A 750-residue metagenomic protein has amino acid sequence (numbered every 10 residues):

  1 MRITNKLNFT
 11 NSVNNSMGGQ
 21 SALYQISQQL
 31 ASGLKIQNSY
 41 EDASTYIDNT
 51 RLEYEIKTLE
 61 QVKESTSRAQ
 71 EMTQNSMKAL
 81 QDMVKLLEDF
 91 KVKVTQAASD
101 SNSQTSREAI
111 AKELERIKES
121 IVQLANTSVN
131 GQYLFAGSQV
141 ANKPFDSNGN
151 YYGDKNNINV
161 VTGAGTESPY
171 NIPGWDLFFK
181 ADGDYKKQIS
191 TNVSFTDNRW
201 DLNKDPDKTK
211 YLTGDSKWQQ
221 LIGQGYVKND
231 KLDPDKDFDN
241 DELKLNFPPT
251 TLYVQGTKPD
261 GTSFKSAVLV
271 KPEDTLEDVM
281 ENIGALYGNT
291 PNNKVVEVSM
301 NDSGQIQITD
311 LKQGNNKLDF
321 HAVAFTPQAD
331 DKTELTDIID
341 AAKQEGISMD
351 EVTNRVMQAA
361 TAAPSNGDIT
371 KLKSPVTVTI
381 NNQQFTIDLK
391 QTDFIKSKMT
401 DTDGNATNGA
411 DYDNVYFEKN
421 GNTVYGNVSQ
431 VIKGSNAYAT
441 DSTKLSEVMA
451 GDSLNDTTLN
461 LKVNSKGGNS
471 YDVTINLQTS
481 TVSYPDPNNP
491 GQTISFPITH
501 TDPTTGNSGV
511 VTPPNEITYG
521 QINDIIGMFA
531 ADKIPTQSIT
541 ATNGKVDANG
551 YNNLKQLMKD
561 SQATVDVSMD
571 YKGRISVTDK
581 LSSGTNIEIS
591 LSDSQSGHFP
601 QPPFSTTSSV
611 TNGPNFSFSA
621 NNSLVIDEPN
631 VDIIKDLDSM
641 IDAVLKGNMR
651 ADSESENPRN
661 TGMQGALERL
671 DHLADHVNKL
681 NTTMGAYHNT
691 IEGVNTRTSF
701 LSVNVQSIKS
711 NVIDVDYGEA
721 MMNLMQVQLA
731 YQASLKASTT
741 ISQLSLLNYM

Functional and structural regions predicted by a protein language model:
M1, F9, M17-Q20, N49-S67 (+1 more regions): Bacterial flagellar/type III secretion structural subunits and associated motility module proteins, recognized via
M1-N148, V160, T166-P173, D274 (+4 more regions): Amphipathic alpha-helical polymerization modules
